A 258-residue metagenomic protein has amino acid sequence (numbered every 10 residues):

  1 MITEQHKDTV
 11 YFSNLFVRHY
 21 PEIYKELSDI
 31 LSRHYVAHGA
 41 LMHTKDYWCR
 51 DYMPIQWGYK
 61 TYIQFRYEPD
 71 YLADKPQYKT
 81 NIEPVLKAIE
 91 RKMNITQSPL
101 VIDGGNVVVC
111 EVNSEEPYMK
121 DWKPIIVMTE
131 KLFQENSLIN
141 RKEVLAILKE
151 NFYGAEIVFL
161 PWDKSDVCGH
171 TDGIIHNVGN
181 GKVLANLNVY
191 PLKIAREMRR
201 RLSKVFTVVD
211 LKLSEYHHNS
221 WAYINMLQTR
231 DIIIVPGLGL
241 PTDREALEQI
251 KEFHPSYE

Functional and structural regions predicted by a protein language model:
M1-E258: The feature marks the mature, well-folded catalytic cores of soluble enzymes
